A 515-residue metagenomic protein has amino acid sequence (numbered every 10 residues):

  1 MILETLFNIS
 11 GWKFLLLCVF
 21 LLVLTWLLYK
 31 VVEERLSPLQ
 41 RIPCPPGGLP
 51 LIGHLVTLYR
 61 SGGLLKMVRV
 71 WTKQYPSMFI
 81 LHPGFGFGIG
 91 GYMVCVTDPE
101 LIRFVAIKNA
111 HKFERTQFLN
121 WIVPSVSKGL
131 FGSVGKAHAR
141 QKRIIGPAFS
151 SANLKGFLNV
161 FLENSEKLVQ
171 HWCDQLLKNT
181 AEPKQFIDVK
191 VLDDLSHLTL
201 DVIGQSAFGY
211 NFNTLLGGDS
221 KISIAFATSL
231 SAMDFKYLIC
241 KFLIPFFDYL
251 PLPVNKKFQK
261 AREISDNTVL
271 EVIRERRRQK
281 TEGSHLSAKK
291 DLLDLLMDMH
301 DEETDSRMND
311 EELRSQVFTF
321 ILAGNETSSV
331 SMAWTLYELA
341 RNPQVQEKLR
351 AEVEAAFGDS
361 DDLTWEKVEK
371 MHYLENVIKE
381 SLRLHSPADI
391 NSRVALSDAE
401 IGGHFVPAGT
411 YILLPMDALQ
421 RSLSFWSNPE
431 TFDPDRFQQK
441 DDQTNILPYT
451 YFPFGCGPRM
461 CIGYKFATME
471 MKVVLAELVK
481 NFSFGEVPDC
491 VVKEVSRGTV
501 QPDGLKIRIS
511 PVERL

Functional and structural regions predicted by a protein language model:
I2, P46-R69, Y92, F118-F208 (+5 more regions): Cytochrome P450 catalytic-domain helical core, especially the substrate-recognition surface and oxygen-activation
I2-R140, N159-Q170, L198, N213 (+4 more regions): N-terminal membrane-proximal hinge/A-helix region immediately C-terminal to the signal-anchor transmembrane segment
V56-P76, N267, E271, D362-G402 (+2 more regions): Conserved cytochrome P450 K-helix E-x-x-R motif and the immediately C-terminal K′/meander segment
P147, F318, A323, Q439-M471 (+1 more regions): Cytochrome P450 heme-thiolate "Cys pocket" and heme-binding signature region
S150, T180-F186, K260-S331, T364-K367 (+3 more regions): Conserved cytochrome P450 catalytic core segment spanning the I/J/K helices
H171-D174, A340-V345, Y451, Y464-P502: Cytochrome P450 heme-binding "Cys pocket" and the immediately downstream C-terminal segment
T199, I203, A207-F208, A261-V269 (+6 more regions): Central I-helix of cytochrome P450 enzymes
L414-D442: Conserved cytochrome P450 K-helix/beta-meander segment immediately N-terminal to the heme-binding cysteine loop
